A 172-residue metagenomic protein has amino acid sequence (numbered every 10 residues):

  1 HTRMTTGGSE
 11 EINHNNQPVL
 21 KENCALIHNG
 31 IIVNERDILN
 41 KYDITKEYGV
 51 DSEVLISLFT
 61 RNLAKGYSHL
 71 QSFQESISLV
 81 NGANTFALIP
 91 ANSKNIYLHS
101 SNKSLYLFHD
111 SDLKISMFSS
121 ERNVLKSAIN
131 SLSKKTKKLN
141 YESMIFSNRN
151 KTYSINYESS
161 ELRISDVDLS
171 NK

Functional and structural regions predicted by a protein language model:
H1-K172: Conserved short alpha-helical segments that host acidic/polar catalytic motifs at enzyme active sites
